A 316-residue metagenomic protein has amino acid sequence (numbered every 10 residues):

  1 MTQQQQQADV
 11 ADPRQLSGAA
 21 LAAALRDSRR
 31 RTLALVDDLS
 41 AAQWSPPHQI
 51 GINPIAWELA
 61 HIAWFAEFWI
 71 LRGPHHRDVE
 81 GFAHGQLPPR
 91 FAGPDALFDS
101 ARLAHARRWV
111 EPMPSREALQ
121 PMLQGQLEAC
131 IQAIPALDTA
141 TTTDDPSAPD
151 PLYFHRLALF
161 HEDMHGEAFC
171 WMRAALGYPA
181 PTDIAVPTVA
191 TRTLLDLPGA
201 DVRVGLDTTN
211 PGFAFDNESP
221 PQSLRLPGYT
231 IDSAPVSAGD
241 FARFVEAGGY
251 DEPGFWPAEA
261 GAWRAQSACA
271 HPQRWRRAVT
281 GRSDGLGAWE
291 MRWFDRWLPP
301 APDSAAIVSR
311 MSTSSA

Functional and structural regions predicted by a protein language model:
M1-G18, S223: Short, contiguous pre-domain boundary segments
L16, A20-A23, L33-L39, P47 (+3 more regions): Extended beta-strand/loop cores of jelly-roll/beta-sandwich
